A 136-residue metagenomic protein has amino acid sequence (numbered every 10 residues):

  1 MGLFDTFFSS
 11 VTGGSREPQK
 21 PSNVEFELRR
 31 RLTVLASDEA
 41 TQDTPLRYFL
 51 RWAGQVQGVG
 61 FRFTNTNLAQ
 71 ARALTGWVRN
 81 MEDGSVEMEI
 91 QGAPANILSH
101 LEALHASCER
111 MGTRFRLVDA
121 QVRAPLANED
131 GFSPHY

Functional and structural regions predicted by a protein language model:
M1-Y136: Intrinsically disordered, low-complexity, mixed-charge
